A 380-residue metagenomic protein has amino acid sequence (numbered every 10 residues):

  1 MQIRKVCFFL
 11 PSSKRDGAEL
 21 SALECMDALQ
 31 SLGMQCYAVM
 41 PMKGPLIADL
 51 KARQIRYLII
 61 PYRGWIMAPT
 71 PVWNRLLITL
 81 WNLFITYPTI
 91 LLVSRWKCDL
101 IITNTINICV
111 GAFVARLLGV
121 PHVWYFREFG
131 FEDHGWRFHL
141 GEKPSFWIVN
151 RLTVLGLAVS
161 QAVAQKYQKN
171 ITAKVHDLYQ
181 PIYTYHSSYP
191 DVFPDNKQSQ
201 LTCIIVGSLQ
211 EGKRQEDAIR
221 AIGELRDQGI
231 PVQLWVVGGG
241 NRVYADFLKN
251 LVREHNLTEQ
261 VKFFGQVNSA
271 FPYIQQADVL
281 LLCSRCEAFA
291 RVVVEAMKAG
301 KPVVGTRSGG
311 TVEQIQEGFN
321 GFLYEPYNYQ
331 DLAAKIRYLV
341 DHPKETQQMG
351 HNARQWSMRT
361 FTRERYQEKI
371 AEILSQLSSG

Functional and structural regions predicted by a protein language model:
E19-E24, L201, I205, Q210-E224 (+3 more regions): A conserved mid-protein helix/loop that constitutes part of the nucleotide-sugar donor-binding site
V39-P45, V206, Q233-F247: Glycosyltransferase donor-sugar binding loop
L58-P61, R151-Y189: Donor nucleotide-sugar binding/catalytic pocket of nucleotide-sugar-dependent glycosyltransferases
D246-G265: Nucleotide-activated donor-binding/catalytic signature segment of Leloir-type glycosyltransferases, i.e., the conserved
Q266, R285: Aromatic "clamp/platform" in nucleotide-sugar-dependent glycosyltransferases that forms part of the donor/acceptor
P302-G305, I315: Short hydrophobic beta-strand element within catalytic cores of glycosyltransferases and related nucleotide-activated
E317-G318, F322-Y329, Y338-P343: Conserved acidic donor-binding segment of nucleotide-sugar-dependent glycosyltransferases
D331, Y338, E345-T360, Y366-A371: A short, well-ordered alpha-helix in the C-terminal region of glycosyltransferases
